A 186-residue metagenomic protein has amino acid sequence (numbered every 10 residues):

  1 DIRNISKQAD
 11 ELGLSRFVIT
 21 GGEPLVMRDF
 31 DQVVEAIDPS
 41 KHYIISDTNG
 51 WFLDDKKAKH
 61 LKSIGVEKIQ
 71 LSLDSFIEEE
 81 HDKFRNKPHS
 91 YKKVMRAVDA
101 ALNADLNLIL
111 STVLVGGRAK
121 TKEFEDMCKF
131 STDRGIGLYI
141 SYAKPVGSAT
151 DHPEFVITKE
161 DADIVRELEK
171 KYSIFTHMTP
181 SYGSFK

Functional and structural regions predicted by a protein language model:
D1-K68: Conserved alpha-helical substructure of the radical SAM core
S63-I64, K68, S72-D74, E79-K186: Radical SAM enzyme [4Fe-4S]-AdoMet core and its adjacent flexible, acidic and glycine-rich loops/tails across
